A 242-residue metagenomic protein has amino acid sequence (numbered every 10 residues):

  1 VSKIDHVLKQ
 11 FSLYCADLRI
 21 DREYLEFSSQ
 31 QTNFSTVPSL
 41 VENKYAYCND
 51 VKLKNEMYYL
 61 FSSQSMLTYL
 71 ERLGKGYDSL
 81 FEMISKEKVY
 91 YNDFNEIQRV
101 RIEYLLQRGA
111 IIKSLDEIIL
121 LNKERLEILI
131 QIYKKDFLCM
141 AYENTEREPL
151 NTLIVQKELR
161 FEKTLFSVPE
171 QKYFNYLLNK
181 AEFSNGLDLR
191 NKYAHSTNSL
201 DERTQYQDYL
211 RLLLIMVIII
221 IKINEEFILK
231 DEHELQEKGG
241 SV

Functional and structural regions predicted by a protein language model:
D5-Q98, L150-T152: Short amphipathic alpha-helical interface segments
A16-R19, Y24-E26, K172-H233, E237-G240: Charge-enriched, short contiguous segments at helix-coil
E71-F81, V100-R101, F166, A181-L189: Helix-boundary capping/turn motifs
E96-I112: Basic amphipathic alpha-helical segments that dock to polyanions
L106, L120-L121, L126, I228-V242: Long, compositionally biased intrinsically disordered regions
S114-M140, N191: Accessory beta->alpha helical hairpin/"wing" motif in late/C-terminal subdomains of nucleic-acid enzymes
Q131-L177: Flexible secondary-structure boundary motifs
